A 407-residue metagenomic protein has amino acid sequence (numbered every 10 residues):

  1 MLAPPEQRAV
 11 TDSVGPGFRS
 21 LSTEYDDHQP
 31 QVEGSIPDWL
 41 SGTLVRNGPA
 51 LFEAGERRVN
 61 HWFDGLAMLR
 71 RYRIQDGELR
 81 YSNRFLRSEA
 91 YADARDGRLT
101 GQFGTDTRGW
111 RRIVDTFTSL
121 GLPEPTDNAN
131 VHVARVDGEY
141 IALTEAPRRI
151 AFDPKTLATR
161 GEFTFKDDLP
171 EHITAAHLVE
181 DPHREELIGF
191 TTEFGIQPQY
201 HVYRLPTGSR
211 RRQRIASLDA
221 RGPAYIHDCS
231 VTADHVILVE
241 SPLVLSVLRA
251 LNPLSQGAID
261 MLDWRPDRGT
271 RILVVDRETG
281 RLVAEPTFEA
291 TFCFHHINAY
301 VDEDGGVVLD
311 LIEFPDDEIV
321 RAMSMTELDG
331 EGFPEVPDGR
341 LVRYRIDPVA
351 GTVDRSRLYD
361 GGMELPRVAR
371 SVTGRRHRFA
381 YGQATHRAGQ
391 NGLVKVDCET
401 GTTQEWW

Functional and structural regions predicted by a protein language model:
M1-W407: Beta-propeller domains
